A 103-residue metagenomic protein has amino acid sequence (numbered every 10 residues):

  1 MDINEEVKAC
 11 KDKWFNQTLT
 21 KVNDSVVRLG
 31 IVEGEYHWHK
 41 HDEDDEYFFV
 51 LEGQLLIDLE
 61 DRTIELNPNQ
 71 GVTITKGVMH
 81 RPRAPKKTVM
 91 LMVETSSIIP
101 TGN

Functional and structural regions predicted by a protein language model:
M1-R28: A short, N-terminal "cap"/entry segment at the start of jelly-roll beta-barrel domains of the cupin/DSBH fold
N23, D58-R62, P85: Short strand-coil-strand connectors
N23, L51-E52, N67-P68, K86 (+1 more regions): A cytosolic small-molecule/anion-sensing beta-strand core signal
V26-D42: Conserved short histidine dyad/triad with adjacent acidic residue
G34, E43-D45, F49-L56, E60-D61: Glycine- and acidic-residue-biased ligand/ion/polar-headgroup-sensing regions
E60-K76: Short acidic-glycine-tyrosine-enriched beta hairpin
K76-N103: Ligand-binding loop in jelly-roll beta-barrel domains
